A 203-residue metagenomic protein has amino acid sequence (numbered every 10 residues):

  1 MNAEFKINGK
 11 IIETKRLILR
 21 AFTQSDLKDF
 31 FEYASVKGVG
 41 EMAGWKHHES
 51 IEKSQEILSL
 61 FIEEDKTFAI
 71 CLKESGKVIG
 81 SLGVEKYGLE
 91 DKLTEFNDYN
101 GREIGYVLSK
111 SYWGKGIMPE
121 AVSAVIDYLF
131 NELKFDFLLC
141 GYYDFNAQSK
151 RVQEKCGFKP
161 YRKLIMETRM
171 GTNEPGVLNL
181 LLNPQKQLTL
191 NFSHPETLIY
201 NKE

Functional and structural regions predicted by a protein language model:
M1-G40, T67, C71-E203: Acyl-donor (CoA/ACP) binding surface of acyl/acetyltransferases
G38-S59: Conserved GNAT-fold acetyl-CoA-binding loop/helix
L58-A69: A short helix-loop-beta-strand connector motif used in the catalytic cores of GNAT acetyltransferases and, in some
